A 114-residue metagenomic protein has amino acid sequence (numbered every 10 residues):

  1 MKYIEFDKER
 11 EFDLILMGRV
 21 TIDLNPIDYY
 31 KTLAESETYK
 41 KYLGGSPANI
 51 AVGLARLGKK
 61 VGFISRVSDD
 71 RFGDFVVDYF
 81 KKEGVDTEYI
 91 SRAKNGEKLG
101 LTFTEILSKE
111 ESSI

Functional and structural regions predicted by a protein language model:
M1-T32: Positively charged, low-complexity intrinsically disordered leader regions
D13, G44, V52: N-terminal glycine-/serine-/threonine-rich phosphate-binding loop
L16, K59-S65: A short, small-residue-rich loop immediately preceding and capping a beta-strand
A34-G44: Short pre-catalytic strand/loop immediately N-terminal to key active-site residues, enriched for Gly-Thr
L43-P47, F72: Conserved donor sugar-nucleotide recognition element shared by glycan-biosynthetic enzymes
N49-K60: Alpha-helix C-terminal capping segments
I64-I114: Conserved N-terminal subdomain of the carbohydrate kinase-like
